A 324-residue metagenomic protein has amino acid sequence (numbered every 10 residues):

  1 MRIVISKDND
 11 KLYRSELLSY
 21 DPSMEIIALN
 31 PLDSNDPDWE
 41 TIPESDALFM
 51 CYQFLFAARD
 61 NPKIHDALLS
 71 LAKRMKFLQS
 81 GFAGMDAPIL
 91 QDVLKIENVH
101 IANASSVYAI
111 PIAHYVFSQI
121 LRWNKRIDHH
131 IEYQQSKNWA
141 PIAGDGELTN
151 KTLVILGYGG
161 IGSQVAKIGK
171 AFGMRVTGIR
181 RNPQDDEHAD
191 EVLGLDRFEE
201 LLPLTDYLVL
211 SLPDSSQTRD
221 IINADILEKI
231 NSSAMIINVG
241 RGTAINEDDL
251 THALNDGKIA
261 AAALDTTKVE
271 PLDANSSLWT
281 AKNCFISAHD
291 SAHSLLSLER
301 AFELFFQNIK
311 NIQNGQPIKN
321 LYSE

Functional and structural regions predicted by a protein language model:
M1-F56: N-terminal glycine-/charge-rich "phosphate-binding" loop or analogous flexible N-terminal tail
D36-E44, D66-L69, D196-L201: Short amphipathic alpha-helix with an adjacent loop that forms part of the alpha/beta core around
A47-I131: Phosphate/diphosphate ligand-binding glycine-rich loop within oxidoreductases
H100, H130-Q164: Glycine-rich NAD(P)-binding loop of Rossmann-like domains
H100-A102, S233, V239-E324: Rossmann-like dinucleotide-binding domain for NAD(H)/NADP(H)
A113-H129, A171-F172, E303-N311, Q316: Oxidoreductase and adenylate-handling cofactor-binding alpha/beta cores
T177: Conserved beta-strand positions in the Rossmann-like core of class I SAM-dependent methyltransferases
N182-S277: Rossmann-like adenosine-cofactor binding region
